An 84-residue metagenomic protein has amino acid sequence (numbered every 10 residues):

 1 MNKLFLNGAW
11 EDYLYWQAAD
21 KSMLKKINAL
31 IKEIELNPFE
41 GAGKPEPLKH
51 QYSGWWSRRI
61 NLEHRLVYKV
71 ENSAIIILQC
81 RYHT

Functional and structural regions predicted by a protein language model:
N2-L4, G8-K25, A29, K49 (+2 more regions): Enriched for short, Lys/Arg-rich terminal
E33-R59: A short, surface-exposed loop/turn module that caps and links secondary-structure elements
